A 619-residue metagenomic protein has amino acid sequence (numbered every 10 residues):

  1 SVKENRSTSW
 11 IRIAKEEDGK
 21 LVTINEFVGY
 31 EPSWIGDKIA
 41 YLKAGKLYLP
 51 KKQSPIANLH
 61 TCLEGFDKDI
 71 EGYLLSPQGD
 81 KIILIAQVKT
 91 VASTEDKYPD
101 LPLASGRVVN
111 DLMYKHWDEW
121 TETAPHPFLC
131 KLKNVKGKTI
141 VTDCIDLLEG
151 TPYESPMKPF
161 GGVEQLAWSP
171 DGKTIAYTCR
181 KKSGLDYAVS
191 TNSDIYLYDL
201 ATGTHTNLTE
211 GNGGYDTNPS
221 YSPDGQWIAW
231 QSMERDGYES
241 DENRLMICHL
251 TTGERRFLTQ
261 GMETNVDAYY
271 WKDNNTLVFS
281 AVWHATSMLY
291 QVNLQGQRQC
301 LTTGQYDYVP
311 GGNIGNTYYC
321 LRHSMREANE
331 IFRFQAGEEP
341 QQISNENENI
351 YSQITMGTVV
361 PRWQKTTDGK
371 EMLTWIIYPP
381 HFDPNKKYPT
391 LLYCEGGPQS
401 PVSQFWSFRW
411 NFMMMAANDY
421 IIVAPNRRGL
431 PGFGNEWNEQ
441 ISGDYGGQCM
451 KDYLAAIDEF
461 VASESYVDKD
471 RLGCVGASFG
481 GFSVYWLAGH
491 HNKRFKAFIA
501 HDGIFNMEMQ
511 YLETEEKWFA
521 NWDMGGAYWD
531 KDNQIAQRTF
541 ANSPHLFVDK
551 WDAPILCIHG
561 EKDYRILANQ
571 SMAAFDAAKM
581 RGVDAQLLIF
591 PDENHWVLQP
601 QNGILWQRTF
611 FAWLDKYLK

Functional and structural regions predicted by a protein language model:
S1, T23-L42, L63-I82, Y114-T121 (+13 more regions): Conserved beta-propeller blade repeats
V2-E4, K46, K89-A92, K182-G184 (+3 more regions): Short glycine/acidic-enriched loop and turn motifs that connect beta-strands
S7-W10, Q87-E149, T178-K181, L185-D194 (+2 more regions): Predominantly five- to eight-bladed beta-propeller fold
T8-W10, A124-H126, N192-D194, E242-R244 (+3 more regions): A detector of repeated loop/turn-to-beta-strand junctions in beta-rich toroidal repeat architectures
I13, L49, L129-K131, L197 (+6 more regions): Conserved blade-register residue in beta-propeller folds
K15-G19, K51-P55, K133-V135, D199-G203 (+3 more regions): Short loop/turn segments that connect beta-strands within beta-propeller blades
S183, E346-D470, A477, L512: Cap/lid segment of the alpha/beta-hydrolase catalytic domain
A416, A424-K619: Active-site-proximal cap/loop segments of hydrolase catalytic domains
